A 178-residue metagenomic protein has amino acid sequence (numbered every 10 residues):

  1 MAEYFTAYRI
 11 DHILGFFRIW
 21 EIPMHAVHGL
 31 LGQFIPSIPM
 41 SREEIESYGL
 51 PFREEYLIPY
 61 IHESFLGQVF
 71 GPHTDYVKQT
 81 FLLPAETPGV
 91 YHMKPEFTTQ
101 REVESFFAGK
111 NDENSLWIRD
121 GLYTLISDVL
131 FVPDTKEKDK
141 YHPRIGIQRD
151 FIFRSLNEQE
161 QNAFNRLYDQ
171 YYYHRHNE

Functional and structural regions predicted by a protein language model:
M1-E178: Catalytic cores of glycan-processing enzymes that make or break glycosidic bonds
